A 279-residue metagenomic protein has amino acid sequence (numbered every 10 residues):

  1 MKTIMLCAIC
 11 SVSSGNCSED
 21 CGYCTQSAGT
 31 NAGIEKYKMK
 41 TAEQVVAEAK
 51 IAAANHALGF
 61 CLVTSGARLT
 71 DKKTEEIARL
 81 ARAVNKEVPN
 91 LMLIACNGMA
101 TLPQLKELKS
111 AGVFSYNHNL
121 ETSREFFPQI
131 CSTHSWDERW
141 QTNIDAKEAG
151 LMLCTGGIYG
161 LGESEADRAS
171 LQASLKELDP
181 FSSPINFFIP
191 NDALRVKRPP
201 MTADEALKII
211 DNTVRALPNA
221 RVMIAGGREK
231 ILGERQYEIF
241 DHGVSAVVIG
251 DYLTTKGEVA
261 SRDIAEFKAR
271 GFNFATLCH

Functional and structural regions predicted by a protein language model:
M1-T30, Y37-C61: N-terminal pre-triad scaffold of radical SAM enzymes
C21, L108-R124, L178-I189, G250: Non-cysteine beta-strand/loop elements that form the S-adenosyl-L-methionine
T30-N31, C61, G66-L69, A100-Q104 (+4 more regions): Conserved radical SAM core fold
G33-V46, L69-S110, L120-R124, E138 (+1 more regions): Canonical radical SAM enzyme core domain
A67-T70, T142-A166, I185-P199, A220-I231: Conserved strand-turn element in the central/C-terminal portion of the radical SAM core barrel that lines
D71-N97, H134-C154, K197-V222, R270-C278: Alpha-helix-loop-beta-strand connector modules within alpha/beta enzyme cores
A100-S110, L161-K176, E229-H242: Catalytic cores of alpha/beta
K176-H279: Auxiliary Fe-S-binding modules of radical SAM enzymes
